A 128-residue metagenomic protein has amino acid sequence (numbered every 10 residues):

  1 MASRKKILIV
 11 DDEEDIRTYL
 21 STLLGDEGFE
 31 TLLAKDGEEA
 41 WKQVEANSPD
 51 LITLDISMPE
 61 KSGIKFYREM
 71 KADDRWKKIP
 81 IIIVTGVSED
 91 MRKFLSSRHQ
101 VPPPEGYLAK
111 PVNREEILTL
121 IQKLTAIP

Functional and structural regions predicted by a protein language model:
M1-K6, N113-P128: Non-catalytic signal-transmission and effector/linker regions of two-component phosphorelay proteins
V10-D11, A34, I52: Conserved sequence signature across two-component system core domains
E14-L32: Two-component/phosphorelay signaling modules centered on CheY-like receiver
D36-E39, S62-R68: Acidic catalytic/metal-coordinating carboxylates
N47-T53: Active-site beta3 strand of CheY-like receiver
D55, T85: Active-site residues of response regulator receiver
M58: Receiver (REC) domain active-site loop signature in two-component systems and cognate sites in sensor histidine kinases
K65, S88-A109, E115, T119-Q122: Alpha4 helix (beta4-alpha4-beta5 surface) of REC/receiver domains from two-component response regulators
